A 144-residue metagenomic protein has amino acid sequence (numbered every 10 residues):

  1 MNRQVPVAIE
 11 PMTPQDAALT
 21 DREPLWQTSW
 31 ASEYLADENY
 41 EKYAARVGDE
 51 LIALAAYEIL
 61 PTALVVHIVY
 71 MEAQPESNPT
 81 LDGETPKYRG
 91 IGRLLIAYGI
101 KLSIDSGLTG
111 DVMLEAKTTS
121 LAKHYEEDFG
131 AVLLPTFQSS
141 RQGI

Functional and structural regions predicted by a protein language model:
M1-P86, L94, K101-M113, K117-A122 (+1 more regions): Non-catalytic substrate-recognition and accessory regions of acyl/acetyltransferase enzymes
G90: Active-site neighborhoods of divalent-metal-dependent phosphate/nucleic-acid chemistry enzymes
